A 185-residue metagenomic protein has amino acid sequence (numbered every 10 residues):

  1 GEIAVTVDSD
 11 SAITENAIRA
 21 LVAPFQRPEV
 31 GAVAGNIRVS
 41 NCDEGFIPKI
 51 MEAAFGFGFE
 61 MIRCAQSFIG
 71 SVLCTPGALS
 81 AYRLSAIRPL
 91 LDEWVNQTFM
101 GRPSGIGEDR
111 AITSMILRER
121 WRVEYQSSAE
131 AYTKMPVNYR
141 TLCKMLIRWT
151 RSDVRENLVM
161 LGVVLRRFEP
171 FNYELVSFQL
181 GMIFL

Functional and structural regions predicted by a protein language model:
G1-V164, F168: Non-transmembrane catalytic domains and loops of membrane-associated enzymes and transporters that build or traffic
E169-L185: Alpha-helical bilayer-embedded segments of polytopic membrane proteins, i.e., transmembrane/intramembrane helices
